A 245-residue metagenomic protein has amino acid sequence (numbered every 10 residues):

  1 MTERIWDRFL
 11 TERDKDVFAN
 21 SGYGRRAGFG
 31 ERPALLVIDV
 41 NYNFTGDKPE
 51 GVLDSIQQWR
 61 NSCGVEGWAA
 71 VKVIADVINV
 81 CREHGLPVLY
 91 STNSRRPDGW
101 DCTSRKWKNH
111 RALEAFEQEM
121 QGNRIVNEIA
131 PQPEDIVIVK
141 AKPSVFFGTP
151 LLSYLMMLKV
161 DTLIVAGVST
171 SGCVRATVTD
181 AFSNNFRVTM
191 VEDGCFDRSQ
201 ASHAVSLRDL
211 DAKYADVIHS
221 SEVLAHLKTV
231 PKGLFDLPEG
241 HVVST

Functional and structural regions predicted by a protein language model:
M1-A34, N43, K48-V52, N79-H84 (+2 more regions): Active-site-adjacent betaalpha module
L36-I38: Short hydrophobic beta-strand that contains or immediately precedes a catalytic carboxylate
K48-C63: A solvent-exposed, charged loop/short amphipathic helix patch at secondary-structure junctions
R60-G67, A115: Flexible, glycine- and charge-enriched loops at secondary-structure boundaries
W68-P87: A short, N-terminal amphipathic alpha-helix
V71-I74, Y90, T103, W107-N109: Glycine- and small hydrophobic-enriched segments that form the cores of compact globular domains
Y90-S94, D98-G99: Catalytic-core segment of enzymes that process non-peptidic bonds
